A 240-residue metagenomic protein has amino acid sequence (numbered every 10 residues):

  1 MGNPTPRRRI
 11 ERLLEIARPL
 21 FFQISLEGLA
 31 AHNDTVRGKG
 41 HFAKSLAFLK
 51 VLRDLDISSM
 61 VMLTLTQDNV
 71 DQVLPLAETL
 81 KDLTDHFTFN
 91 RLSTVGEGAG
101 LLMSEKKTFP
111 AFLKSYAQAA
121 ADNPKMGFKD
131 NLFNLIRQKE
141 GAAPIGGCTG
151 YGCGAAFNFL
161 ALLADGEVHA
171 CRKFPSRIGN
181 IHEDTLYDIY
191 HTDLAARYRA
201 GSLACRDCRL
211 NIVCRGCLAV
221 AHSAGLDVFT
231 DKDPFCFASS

Functional and structural regions predicted by a protein language model:
M1-L102: Radical SAM/AdoMet-radical enzyme domain recognition
T94-G96, L132-I136, F159: Short, catalytically relevant binding-site loops at active-site mouths
K106-A142, E167-G216, H222: C-terminal accessory region of radical SAM enzymes
E140-Y151: Short, basic/aromatic recognition patches
C153-F157: Short, small/polar residue-rich loop motifs at catalytic or cofactor-binding pockets
L162-L163: Short, acidic, Ser/Thr-enriched surface-loop or helix-capping motifs
L194, C205, D233-S240: Short Fe-S-cluster ligation motifs
A221-F237: Short cysteine/histidine-rich metal-coordination sites, predominantly Zn2+-binding motifs
